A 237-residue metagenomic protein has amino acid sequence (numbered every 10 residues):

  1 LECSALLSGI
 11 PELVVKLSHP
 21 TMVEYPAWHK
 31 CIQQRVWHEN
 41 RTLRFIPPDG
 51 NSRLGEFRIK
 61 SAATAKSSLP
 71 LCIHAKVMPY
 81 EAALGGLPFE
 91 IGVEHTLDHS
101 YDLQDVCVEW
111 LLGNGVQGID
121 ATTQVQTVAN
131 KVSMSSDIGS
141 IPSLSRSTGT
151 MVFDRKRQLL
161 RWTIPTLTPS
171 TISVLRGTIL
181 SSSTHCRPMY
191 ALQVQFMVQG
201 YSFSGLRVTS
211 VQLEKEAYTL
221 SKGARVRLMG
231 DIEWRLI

Functional and structural regions predicted by a protein language model:
E2-I237: Intrinsically disordered, low-complexity Ser/Thr/Pro/Gly-rich interaction regions that scaffold/cooperate
